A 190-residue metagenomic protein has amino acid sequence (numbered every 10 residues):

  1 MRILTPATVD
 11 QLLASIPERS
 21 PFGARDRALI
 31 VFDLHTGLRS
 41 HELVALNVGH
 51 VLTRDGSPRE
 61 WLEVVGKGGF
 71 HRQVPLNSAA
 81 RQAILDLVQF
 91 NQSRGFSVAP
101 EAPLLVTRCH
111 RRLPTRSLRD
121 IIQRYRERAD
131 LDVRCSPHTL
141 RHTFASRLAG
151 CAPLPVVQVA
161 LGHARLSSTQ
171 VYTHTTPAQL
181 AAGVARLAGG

Functional and structural regions predicted by a protein language model:
M1-G190: Conserved catalytic core of the tyrosine transesterase superfamily
